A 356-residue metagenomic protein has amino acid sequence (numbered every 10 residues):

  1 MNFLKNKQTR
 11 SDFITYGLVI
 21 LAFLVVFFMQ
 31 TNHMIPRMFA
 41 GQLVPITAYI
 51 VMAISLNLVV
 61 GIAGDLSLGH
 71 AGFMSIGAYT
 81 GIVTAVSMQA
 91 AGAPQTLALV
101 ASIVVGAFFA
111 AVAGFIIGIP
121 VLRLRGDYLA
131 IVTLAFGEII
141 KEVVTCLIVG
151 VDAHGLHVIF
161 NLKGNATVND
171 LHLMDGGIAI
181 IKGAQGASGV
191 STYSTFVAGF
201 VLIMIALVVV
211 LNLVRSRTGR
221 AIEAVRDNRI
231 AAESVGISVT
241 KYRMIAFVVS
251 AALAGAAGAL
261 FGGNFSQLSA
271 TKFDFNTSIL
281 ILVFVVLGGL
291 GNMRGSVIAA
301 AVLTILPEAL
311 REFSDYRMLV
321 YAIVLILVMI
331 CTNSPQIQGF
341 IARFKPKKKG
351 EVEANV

Functional and structural regions predicted by a protein language model:
M1-V356: Transmembrane alpha-helices and adjacent helix-loop boundaries
